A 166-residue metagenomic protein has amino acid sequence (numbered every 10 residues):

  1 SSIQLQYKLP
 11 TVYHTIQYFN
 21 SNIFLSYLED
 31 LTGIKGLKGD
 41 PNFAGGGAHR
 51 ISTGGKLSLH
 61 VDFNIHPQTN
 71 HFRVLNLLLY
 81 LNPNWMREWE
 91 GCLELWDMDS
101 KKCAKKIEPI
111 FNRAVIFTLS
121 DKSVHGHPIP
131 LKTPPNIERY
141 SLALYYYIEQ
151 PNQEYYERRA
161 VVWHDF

Functional and structural regions predicted by a protein language model:
S1-A44: Signature of the catalytic double-stranded beta-helix
Y7, Y13, Y18, Y27 (+4 more regions): Sequence-level detector for tyrosine residue identity
F19-I23, T32, L79, L131 (+1 more regions): Generic secondary-structure transition motif, activating predominantly at the C-termini of alpha-helices
L25, F43, V74-Y80: Amphipathic repeat-derived elements
H49, G54-G55, L59-V74, N82-F166: Catalytic core of Fe(II)/2-oxoglutarate
